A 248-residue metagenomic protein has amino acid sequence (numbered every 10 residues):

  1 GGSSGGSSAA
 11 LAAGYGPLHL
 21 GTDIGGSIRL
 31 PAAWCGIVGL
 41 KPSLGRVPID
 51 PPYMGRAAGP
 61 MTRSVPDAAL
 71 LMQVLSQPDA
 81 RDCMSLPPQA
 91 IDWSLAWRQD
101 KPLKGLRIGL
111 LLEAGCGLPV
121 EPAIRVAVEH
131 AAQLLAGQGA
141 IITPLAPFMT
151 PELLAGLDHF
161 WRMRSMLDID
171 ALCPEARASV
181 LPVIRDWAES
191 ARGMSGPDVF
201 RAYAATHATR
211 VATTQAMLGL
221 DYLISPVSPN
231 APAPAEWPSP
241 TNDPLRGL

Functional and structural regions predicted by a protein language model:
G1-M61, C83, L111-E113, M163 (+1 more regions): Short glycine/serine-rich loop/turn segments
P31, I37-S43, V47, L71-R81 (+5 more regions): Change "in soluble alpha/beta enzymes" to "in soluble alpha/beta proteins
V38-V126, H130, M149: A short helix-breaking turn/cap at a secondary-structure junction
W93-W97, V120-A146, I169-E175, V199-D221: Acyltransferase
Q99-L112, F160-A216, P226-N230, A235: Short helix-loop capping/hinge segments that flank enzyme active sites or metal/cofactor-binding pockets
P122-I124, L153-M163, P234-P240: Short glycine/threonine-rich loop-to-helix capping motif typified by GTGT followed within a few residues by an Asp-Pro
A140-L157, A188-E189: Short connector loops at secondary-structure junctions
